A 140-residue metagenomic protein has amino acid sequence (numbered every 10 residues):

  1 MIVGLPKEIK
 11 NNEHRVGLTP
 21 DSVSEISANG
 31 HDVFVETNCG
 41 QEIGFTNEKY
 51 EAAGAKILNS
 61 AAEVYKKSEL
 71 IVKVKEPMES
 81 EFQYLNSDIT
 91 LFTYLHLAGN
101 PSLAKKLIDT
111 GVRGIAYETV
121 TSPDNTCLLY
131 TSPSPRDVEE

Functional and structural regions predicted by a protein language model:
I2-T110: An N-terminal-biased, well-structured beta-alpha scaffold segment characteristic of Rossmann-like dinucleotide-binding
G4-K7, Y117-E118, S122-D124: Short beta-strands and strand-loop turn motifs
Y84-T90, V120-L129: Acidic/polar active-site rim loop that often engages polyanionic ligands
D109-E118: Rossmann-fold dehydrogenase core element
Y130-E140: Single conserved hydrophobic/aromatic residue that forms the stacking wall/gate of nucleotide- or nucleobase-binding
